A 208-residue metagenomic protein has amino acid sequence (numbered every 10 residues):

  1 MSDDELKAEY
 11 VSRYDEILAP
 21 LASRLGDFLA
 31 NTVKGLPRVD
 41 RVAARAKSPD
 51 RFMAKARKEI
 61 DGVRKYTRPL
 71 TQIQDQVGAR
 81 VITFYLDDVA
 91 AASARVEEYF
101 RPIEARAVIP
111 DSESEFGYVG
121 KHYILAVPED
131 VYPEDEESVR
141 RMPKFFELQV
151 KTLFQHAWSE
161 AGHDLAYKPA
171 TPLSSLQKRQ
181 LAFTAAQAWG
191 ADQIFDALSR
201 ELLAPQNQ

Functional and structural regions predicted by a protein language model:
M1-L18, M142-Q208: An acidic, glycine-/histidine-flanked metal-binding catalytic module
M1-Q76, T83, D87: Charge-rich, low-complexity segments
Q74-Q76, A91, F116-Y118, H122: Elongated alpha-helical scaffolds
A79, V119-Y123, K144-F146: Generic beta-strand structural signal
T83, L125-V127, V150-T152: Flexible glycine-/small-residue-rich
A90-A92, Y132-D135, H156-S159: Short helix/loop capping segments that flank catalytic or ligand/cofactor-binding pockets
E97-E104: A common structural junction motif
E104-V127, V131-V139: Short Gly/Thr-rich strand-loop-strand
